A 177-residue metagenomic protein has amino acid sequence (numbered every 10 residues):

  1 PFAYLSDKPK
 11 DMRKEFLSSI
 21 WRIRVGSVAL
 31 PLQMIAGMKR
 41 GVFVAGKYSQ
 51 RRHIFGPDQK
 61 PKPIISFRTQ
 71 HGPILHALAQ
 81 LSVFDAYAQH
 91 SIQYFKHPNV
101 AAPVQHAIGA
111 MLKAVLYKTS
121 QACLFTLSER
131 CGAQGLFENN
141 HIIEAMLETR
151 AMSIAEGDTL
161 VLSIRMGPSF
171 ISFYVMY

Functional and structural regions predicted by a protein language model:
P1-Y177: Flavin-dependent oxidoreductase catalytic core characteristic of acyl-CoA dehydrogenase/oxidase-like enzymes
